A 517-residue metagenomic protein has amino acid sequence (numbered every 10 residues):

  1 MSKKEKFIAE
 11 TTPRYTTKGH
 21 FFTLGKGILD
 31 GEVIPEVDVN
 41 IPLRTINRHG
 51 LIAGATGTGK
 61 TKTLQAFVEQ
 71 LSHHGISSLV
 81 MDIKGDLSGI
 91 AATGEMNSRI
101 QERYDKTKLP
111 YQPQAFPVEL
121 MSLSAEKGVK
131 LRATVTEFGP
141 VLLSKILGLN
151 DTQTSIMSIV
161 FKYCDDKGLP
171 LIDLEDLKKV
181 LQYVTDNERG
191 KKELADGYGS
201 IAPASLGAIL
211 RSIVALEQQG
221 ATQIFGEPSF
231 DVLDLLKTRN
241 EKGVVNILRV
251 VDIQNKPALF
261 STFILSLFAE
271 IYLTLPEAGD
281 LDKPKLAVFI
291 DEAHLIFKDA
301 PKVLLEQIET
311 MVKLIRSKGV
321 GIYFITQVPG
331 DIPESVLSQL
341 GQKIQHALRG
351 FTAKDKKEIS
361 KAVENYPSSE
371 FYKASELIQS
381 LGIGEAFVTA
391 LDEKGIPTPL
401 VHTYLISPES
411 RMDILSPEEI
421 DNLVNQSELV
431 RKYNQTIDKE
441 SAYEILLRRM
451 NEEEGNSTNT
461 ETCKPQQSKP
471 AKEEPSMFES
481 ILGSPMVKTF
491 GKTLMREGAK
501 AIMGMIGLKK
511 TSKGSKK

Functional and structural regions predicted by a protein language model:
M1-A55, K62-H74, S78-L109, P113 (+3 more regions): Basic- and hydrophobic-enriched, low-structure N-terminal and domain-boundary segments that flank ATP-binding catalytic
M1-R14, K130-T136, I344, L377-G483: Conserved P-loop NTPase motor module
S2, A66-V68, A91-L109, T310-I396: Conserved ATP-driven motor cores of ASCE-family P-loop NTPases powering translocation/secretion/packaging/pilus
P13-Y15, D30-V33, P42-R44, P110-Q112 (+7 more regions): Replace "in large, NTP-powered and nucleic-acid-processing enzymes" with "in large, NTP-powered factors and other
K26, L43-T45, G54, S122-A125 (+6 more regions): Flexible glycine-/small-residue-rich
I52, S78-M81, S122, L248 (+4 more regions): Structural recognition of the conserved hydrophobic beta-strand(s) that form the central parallel beta-sheet of P-loop
V68-S77, G85-T310, V336, Q379-L381 (+1 more regions): P-loop NTPase motor domains
N459-K517: Long amphipathic alpha-helical segments used for membrane anchoring, targeting, substrate engagement, or oligomerization
